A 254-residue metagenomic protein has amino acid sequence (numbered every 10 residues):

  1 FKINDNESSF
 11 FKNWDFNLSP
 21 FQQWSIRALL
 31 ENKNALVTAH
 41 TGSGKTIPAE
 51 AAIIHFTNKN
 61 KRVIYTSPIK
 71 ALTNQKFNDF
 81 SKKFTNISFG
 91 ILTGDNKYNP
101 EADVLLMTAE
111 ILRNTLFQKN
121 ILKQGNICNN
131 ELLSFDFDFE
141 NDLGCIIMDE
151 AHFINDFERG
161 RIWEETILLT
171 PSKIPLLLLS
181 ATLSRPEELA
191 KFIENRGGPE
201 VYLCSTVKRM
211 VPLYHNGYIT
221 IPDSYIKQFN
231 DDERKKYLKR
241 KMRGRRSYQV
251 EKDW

Functional and structural regions predicted by a protein language model:
F1-T38: Conserved pre-motif I regulatory segment
R27-N34, K45-K59, D79, E164-T170: Walker A/P-loop NTP-binding motif
E31-V37, K61-R62, A102-D103, I174-P175: Pre-Walker A (Motif I) flank of P-loop NTPase domains
T41: The conserved Walker
K61-N114, K191: Conserved nucleic-acid-binding Ia/Ib motif block in the N-terminal RecA-like helicase ATPase lobe
L72, Y98, E150-I154, R185: Residues immediately C-terminal
A109-I111, K119-L177: SF2 helicase catalytic motif II
L168, P175-L177, T182-E194, G198-W254: Conserved interdomain linker/interface between the two RecA-like ATPase lobes of SF2 helicase motors
